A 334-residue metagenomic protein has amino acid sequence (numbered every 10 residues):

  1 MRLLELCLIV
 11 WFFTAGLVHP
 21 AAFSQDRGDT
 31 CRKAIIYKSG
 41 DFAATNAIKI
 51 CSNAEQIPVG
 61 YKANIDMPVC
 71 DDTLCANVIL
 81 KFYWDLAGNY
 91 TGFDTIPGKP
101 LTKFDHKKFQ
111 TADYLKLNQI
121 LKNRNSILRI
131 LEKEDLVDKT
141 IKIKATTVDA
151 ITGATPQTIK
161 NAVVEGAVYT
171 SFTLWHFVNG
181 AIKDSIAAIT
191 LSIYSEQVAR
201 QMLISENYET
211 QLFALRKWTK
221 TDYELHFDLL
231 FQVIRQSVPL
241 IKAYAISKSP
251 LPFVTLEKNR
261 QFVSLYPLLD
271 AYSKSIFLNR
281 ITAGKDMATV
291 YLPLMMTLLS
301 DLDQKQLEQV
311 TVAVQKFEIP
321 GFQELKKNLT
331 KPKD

Functional and structural regions predicted by a protein language model:
M1-A34: Bacterial Sec-dependent N-terminal signal peptides
F23-F227, F231-A243, P252-L256, Y266 (+1 more regions): Extended repeat-based scaffolds of very large eukaryotic assembly and lipid-transport proteins
K116, I120-N123, L294, A313 (+1 more regions): Charge-rich, solvent-exposed alpha-helical interaction surfaces
V198-R200, D228-V233, N259-L265, Y291-M296 (+1 more regions): Buried hydrophobic core positions in alpha-solenoid tandem helical repeats
Q211, K242-A243, N259, S273-L278 (+2 more regions): Residue-level detector of extended alpha-helical repeat arrays and alpha-solenoid scaffolds
K217-T221, K248-P252, R280-M287, K316-P320: Residue-level signature of the C-terminal ends
N279-D301, K305-K316, E324: C-terminal intrinsically disordered regulatory tails that are low-complexity, acidic/proline-rich, and enriched
I319-D334: Eukaryotic acidic, Ser/Thr-rich intrinsically disordered low-complexity regions
